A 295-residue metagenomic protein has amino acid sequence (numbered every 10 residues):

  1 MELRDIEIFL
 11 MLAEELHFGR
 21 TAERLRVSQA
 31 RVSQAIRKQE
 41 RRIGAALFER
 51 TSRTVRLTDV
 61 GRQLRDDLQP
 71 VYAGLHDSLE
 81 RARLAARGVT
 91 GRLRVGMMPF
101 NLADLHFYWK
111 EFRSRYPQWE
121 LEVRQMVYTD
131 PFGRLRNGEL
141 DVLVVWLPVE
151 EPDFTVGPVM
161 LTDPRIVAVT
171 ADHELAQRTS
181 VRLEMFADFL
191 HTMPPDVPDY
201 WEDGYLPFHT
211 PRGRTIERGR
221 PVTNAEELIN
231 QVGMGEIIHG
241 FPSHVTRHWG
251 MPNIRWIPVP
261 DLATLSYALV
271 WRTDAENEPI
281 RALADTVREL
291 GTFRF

Functional and structural regions predicted by a protein language model:
M1-A35: N-terminal short secondary-structure element
Q29-A30, Q34, A73, D77-E80 (+2 more regions): N-terminal winged-helix
E40-L57: A short LG(V/I)-centered, amphipathic sequence patch enriched for acidic residue(s) preceding the LG motif
A85, F107-E111, R115, T129-V169 (+2 more regions): Short beta-strand-centered segments that line the small-molecule binding cleft or hinge of alpha/beta clamshell
A86, I229-N230, M234, S243-N253 (+1 more regions): C-terminal effector-binding regulatory domain of bacterial HTH transcription factors
D104-L105, W146, T179-L183, D188-G213 (+1 more regions): Secondary-structure junction motif
V127-L140, W146, P194-I257: Hydrophobic hinge/microswitch elements
V156-R165, V169-H191, R281: Flexible hinge/capping segments at coil-to-helix
